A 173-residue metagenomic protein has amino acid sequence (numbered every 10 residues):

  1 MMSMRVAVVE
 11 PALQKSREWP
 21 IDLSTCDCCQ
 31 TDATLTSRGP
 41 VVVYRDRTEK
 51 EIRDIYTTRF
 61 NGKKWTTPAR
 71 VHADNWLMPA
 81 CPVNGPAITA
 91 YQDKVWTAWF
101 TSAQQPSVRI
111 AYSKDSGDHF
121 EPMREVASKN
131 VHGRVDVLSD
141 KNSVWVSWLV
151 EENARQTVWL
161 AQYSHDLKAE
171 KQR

Functional and structural regions predicted by a protein language model:
M1-R173: Extracellular, repeat-based ectodomains that mediate carbohydrate processing or recognition
